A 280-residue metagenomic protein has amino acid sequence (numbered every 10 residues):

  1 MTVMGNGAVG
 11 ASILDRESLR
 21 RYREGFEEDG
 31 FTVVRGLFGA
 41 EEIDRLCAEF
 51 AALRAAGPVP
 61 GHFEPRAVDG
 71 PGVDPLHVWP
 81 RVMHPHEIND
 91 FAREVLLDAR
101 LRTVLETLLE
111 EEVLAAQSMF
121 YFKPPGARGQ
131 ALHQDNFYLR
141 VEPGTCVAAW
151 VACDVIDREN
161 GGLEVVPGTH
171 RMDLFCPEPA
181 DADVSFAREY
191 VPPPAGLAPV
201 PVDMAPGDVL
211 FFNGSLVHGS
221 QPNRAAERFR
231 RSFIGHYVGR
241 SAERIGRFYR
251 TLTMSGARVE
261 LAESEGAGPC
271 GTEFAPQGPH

Functional and structural regions predicted by a protein language model:
T2-D29, R35-L132, Y138-V141, E178 (+2 more regions): Non-heme Fe(II)-dependent double-stranded beta-helix
T2-V9, A56, E64, V73 (+2 more regions): Non-heme Fe(II)/2-oxoglutarate
N89-E94, P194-V200, S220-Q221: Active-site rim elements
E111, N136-E142, C153-G162, T169-H170: Active-site region of the double-stranded beta-helix
R128-Q134, P143, E159-V165, L174-E178 (+1 more regions): A short secondary-structure junction signal
Q134-D135, A182-A198, E227-F229, F248-T253: Short, surface-exposed loop/helix-turn segments at secondary-structure junctions that function as lids/hinges flanking
R140-R158, D203, H236-R240: Short, conserved beta-strand element in jelly-roll/cupin
R158-V217, A242: Double-stranded beta-helix
